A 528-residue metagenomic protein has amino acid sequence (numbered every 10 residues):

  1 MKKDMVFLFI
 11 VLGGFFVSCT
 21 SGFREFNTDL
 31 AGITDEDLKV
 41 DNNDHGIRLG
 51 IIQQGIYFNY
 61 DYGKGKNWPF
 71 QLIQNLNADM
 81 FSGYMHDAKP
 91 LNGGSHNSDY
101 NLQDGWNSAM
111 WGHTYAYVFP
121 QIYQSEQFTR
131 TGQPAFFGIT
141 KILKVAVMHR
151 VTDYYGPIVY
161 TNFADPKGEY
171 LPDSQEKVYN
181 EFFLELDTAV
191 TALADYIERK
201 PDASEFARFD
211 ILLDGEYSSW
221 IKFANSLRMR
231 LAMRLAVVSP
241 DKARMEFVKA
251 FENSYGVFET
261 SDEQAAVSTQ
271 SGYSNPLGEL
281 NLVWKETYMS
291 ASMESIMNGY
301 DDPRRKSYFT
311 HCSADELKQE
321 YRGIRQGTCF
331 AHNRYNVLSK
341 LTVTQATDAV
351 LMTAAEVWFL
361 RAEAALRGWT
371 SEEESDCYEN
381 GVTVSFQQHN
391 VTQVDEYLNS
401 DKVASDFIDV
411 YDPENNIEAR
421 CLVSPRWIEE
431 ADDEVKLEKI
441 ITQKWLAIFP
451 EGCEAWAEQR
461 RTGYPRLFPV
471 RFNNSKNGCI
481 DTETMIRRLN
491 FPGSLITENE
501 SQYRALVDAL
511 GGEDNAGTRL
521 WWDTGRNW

Functional and structural regions predicted by a protein language model:
M1-T28: Bacterial Sec-dependent N-terminal signal peptides
C19-D79, H113, P465, N477-W528: Membrane-proximal, proline-rich intrinsically disordered regions
T28-L30, L338-S339, N415-C421: Short acidic (Asp/Glu) and glycine-rich catalytic loops that position anionic groups and cofactors
N42-N43, M85-Q393, E430-V435, Q443: Structured, solvent-exposed acidic/aromatic patches
D61-L72, P157-I158, R244, G452-A457: Beta-strand acidic-aromatic groove motif in beta-rich domains, primarily in extracellular
F386, N390-W528: C-terminal functional modules
